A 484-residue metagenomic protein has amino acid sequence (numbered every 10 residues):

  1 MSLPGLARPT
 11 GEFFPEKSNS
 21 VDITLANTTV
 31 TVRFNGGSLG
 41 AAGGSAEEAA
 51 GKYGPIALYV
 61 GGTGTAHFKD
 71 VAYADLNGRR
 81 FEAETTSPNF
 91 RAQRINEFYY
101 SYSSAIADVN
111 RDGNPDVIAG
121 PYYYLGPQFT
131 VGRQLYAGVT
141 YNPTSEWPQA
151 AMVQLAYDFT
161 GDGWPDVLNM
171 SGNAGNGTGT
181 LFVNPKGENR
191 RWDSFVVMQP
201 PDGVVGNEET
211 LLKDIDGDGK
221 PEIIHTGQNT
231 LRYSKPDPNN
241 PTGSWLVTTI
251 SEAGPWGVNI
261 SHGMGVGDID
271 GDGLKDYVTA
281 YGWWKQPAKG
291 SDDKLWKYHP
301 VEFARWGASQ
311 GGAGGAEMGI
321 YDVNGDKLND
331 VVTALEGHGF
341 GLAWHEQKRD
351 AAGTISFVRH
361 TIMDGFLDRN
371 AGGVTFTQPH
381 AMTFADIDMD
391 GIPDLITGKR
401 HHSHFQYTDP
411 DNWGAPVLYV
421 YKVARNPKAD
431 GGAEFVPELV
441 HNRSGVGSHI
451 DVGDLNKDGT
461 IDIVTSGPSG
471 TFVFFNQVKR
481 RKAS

Functional and structural regions predicted by a protein language model:
M1: Secretory/extracellular carbohydrate-interaction modules and structurally similar beta-sandwich "look-alikes"
G5-P15, L39-G44, K52-P55, H67-S484: Beta-propeller-forming repeat regions
K17-T31: Localized edge beta-strand/strand-to-loop motifs within extracellular or lumenal beta-rich domains
T31-R33, H67: Serine/threonine-rich, low-complexity intrinsically disordered segments
Y59-T63: Short beta-strand-plus-loop segments that form exposed binding edges in beta-rich domains
